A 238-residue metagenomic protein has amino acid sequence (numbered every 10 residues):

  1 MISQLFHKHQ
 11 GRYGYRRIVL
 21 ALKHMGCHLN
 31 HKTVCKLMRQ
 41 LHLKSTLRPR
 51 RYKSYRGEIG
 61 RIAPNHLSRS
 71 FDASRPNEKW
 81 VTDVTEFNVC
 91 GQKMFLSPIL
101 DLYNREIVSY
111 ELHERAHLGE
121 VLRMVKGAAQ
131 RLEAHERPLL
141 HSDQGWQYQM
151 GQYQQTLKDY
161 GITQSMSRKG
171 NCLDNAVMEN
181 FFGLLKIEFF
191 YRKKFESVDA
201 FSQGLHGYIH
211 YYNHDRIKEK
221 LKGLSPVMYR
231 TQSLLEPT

Functional and structural regions predicted by a protein language model:
M1-R75, N171, S225-L234: Basic, flexible linker segments flanking DNA-binding modules in nucleic acid-interacting mobile-element proteins
I2, I18, V34, M38 (+13 more regions): Mobile genetic element proteins and their domesticated derivatives, centered on retroelements and DNA transposons
K23, R39, L43, Q155 (+2 more regions): Residue-level detection of the helix-turn-helix DNA-binding "recognition helix"
R56-E58, S142-Q144, M150-G151, L157 (+3 more regions): RNase H-like two-metal-ion nuclease catalytic core shared by retroviral integrases and related mobile-element nucleases
R69, A73-V108, E114-A116: An active-site-proximal beta-strand-loop segment
N104-Y110, Q164-S167, Y191-R192: Short small-residue beta-strand/loop micro-motif enriched in glycine and branched aliphatics
E111-A134: Active-site beta-loop-alpha junctions of metal-dependent nucleic acid enzymes, especially the RNase H-like/DDE
K158-I162, L184-T238: C-terminal domain-tail junction helix/linker
